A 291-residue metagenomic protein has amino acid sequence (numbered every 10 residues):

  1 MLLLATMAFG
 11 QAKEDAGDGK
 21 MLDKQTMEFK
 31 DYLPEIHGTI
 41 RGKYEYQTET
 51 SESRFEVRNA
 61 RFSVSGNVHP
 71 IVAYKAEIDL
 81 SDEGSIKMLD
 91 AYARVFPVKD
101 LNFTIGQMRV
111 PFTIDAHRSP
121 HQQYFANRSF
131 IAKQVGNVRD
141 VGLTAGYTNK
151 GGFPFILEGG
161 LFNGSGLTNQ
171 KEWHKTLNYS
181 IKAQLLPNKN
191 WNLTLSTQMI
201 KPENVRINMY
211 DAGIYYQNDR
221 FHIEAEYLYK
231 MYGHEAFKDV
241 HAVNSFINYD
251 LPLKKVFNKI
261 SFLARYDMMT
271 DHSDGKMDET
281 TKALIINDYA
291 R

Functional and structural regions predicted by a protein language model:
M1-K20: Cleavable N-terminal export/targeting peptides
K13-E14, Y46-S51, H69, Y92-F96 (+3 more regions): Outer-membrane beta-barrel pore domains
D15-L22, N102, N208: An N-terminal domain-start capping segment
M21-K24, K255-F257: Intrinsically disordered, low-complexity Ser/Thr- and acidic-rich flexible linkers and loops, especially at boundaries
K24-G164, K175, A183-N192, F246 (+3 more regions): Outer membrane beta-barrel
N169-W173: Active-site cleft segment of glycoside hydrolase catalytic domains centered on the general acid/base Glu
N178: Conserved adenosyl
